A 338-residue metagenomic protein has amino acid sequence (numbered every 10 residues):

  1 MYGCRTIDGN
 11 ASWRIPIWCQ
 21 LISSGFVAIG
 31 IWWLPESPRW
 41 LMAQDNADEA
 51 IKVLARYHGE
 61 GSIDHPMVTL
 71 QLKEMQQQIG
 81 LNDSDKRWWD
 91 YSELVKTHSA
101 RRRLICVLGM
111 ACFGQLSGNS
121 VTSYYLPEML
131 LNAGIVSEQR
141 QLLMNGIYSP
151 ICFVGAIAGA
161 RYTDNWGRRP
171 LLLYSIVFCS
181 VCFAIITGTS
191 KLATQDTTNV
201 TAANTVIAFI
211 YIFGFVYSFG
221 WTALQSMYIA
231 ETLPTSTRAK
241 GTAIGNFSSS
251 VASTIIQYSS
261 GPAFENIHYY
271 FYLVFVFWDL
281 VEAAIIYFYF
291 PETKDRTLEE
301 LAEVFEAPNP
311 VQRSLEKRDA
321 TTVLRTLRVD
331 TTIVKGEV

Functional and structural regions predicted by a protein language model:
M1-H58, I79-V338: Alpha-helical transmembrane bundle of multi-pass membrane proteins
Y57-L70: Short intracellular "coupling" helices and adjacent cytoplasmic loop segments at the cytosolic face of multi-pass
V68-S84: Cytosol/matrix-facing amphipathic helices and coiled-coil assembly/linker segments of eukaryotic membrane proteins
